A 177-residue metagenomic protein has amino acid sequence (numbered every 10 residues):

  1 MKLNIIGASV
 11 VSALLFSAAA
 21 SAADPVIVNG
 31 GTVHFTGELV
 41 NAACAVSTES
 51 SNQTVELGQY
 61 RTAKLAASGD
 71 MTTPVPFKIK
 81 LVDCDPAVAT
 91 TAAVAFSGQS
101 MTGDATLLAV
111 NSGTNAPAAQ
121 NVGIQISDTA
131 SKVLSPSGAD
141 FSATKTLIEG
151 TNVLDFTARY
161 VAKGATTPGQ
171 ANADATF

Functional and structural regions predicted by a protein language model:
K2-A8, A18-F177: Mature extracellular/passenger domains of Gram-negative fimbrial/pilin and adhesin proteins
S12-L15: Short, Gly/Pro- and small/polar-rich lid/capping loops
